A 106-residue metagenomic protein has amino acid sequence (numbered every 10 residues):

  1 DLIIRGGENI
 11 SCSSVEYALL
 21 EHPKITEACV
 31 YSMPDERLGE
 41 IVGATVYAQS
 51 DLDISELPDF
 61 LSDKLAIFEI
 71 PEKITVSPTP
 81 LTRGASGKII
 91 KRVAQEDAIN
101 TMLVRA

Functional and structural regions predicted by a protein language model:
D1, C12, S55-P58, K91-A106: AMP-dependent adenylate-forming
D1-E69, P80: AMP-binding/adenylate-forming catalytic core of the ANL superfamily
E8-N9, V15, T75, S86 (+1 more regions): Short capping/connector residues at structural and topological boundaries
M33-R37, T75, T79, R92 (+1 more regions): Residue-level signal for alpha-helical context at structural boundaries
G39-I41, A85, A98: Generic domain-boundary/flexible-linker signal
Y47-Q49, A85-A94: Short, charged low-complexity intrinsically disordered segments located at boundaries of structured domains
A66-K88: AMP-binding/adenylate-forming catalytic domain of the ANL superfamily
